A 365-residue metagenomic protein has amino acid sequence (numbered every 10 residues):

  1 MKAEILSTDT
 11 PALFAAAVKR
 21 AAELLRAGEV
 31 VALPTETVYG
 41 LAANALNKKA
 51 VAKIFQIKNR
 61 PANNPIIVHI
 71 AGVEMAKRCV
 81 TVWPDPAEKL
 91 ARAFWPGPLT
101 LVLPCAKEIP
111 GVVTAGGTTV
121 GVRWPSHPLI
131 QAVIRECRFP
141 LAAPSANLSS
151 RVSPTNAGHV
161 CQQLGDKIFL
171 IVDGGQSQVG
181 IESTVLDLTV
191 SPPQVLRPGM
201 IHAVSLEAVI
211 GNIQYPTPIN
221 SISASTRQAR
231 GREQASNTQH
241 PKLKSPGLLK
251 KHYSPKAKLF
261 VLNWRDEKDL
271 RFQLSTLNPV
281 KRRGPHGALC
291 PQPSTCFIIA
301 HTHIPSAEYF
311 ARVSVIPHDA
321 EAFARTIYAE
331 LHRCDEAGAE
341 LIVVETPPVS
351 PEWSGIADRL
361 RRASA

Functional and structural regions predicted by a protein language model:
M1-I222, T226, G231-N278, R282 (+1 more regions): Active-site-adjacent structural elements in enzyme catalytic cores
A288: N-terminal segment of the canonical double-stranded RNA-binding domain
